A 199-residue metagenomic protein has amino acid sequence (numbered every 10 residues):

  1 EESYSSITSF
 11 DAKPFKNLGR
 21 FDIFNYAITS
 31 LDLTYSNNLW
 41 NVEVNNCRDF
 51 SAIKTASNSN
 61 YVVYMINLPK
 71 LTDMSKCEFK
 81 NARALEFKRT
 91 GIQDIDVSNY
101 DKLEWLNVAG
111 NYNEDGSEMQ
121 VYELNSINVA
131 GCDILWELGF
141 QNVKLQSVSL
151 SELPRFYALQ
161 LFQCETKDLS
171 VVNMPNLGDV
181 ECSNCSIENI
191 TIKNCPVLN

Functional and structural regions predicted by a protein language model:
E1-S6, P14-I28, Y35-N38, E43-D49 (+10 more regions): Concave beta-strand-loop units of leucine-rich repeat
K54: Short, flexible helix/strand-to-coil boundary loops that buttress conserved ligand/catalytic motifs in alpha/beta
